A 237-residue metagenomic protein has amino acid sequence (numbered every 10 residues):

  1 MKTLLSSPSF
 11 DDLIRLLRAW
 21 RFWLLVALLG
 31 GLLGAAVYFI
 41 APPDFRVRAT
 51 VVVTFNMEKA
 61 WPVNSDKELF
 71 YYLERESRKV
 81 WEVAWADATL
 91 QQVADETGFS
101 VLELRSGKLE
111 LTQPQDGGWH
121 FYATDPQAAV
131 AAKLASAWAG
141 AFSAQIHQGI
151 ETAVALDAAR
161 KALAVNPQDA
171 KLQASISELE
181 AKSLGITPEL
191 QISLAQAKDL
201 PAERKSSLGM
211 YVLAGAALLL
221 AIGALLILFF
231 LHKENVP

Functional and structural regions predicted by a protein language model:
M1-A27, L184, S193-A195, A224-P237: Short, disordered/basic amphipathic segments at the extreme N-terminus that act as membrane-targeting/anchoring regions
K2-L13, S65-Y72, P201: Juxtamembrane loop-helix boundary motifs flanking transmembrane segments in multi-pass membrane proteins
R15-W20, P201-L208: Short, Lys/Arg-rich cytosolic juxtamembrane segment immediately N-terminal
F22-Y38: Hydrophobic membrane-insertion alpha-helices, especially the h-region of bacterial N-terminal signal peptides
L33-G34, L218, I222-G223: Alpha-helical transmembrane segments of multipass membrane proteins
I40-M57, H232-P237: Flexible, low-complexity linker/tail segments at the boundary of structured domains
F45, V52, N64-S65, E74-W81 (+1 more regions): Soluble oligomerization/assembly scaffold segments of membrane-associated complexes
R204-L218: N-terminal membrane-entry
